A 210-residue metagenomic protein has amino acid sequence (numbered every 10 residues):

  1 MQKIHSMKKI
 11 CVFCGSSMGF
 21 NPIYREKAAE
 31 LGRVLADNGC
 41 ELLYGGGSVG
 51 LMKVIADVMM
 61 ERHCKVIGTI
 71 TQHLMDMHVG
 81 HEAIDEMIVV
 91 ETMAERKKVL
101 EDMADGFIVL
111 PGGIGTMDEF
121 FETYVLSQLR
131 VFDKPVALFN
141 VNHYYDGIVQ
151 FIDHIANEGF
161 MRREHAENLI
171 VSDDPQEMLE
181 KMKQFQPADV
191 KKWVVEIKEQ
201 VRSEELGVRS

Functional and structural regions predicted by a protein language model:
Q2-M103, N142-Q176, P187-E204, R209-S210: A cross-family phosphate/adenosyl-ligand binding-site feature
G46, I70, V90-E91, L110-G112 (+3 more regions): Short beta->alpha connector loops at strand-helix junctions that form conserved, small/polar/Pro-enriched
M60, L126-K134, F160-R162: Arginine/glycine-rich "motif VI" loop of SF2 helicases in the C-terminal RecA-like domain
E95-R130, A137, A188-V194: Active-site/ligand-binding-proximal alpha/beta "capping" segment
M182: Hydrophobic "lid"/C-terminal helical patch of Rossmann-like NAD(P)-dependent dehydrogenase/epimerase domains
